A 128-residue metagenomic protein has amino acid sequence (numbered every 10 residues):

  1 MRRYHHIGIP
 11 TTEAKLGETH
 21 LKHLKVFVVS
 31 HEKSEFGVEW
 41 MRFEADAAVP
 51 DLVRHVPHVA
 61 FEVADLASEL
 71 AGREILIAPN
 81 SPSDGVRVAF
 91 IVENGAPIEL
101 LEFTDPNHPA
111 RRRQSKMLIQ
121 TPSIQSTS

Functional and structural regions predicted by a protein language model:
M1-K33, V38-V49, G72-S128: Vicinal oxygen chelate
L52-S81: Mid-chain, well-packed structural core segment of small domains
